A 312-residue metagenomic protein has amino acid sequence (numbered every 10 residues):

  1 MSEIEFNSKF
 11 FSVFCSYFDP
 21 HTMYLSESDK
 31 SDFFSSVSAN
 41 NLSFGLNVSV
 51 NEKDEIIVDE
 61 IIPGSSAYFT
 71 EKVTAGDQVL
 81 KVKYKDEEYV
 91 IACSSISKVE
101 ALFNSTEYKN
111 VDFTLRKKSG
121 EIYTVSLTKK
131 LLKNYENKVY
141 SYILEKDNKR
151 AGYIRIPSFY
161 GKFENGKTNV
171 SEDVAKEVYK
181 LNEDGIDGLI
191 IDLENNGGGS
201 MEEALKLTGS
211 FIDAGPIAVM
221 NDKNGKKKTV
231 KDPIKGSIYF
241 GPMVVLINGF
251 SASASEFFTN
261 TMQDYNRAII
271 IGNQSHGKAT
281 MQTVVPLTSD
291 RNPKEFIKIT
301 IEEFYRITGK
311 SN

Functional and structural regions predicted by a protein language model:
M1-K9, V13-P20: Terminal targeting/pro-maturation regions of precursor/exported proteins
K9-F11, C15, A75, G188-I190: GHKL-family ATPase ATP-binding module
T22-N41, V50, I57-I62, S66-Y68 (+3 more regions): Cleft-lining beta-strand/loop regions that shape enzyme active-site pockets
S43-G45: Structural detector of coil-to-beta-strand junctions
G76-Q78, K310: Structural motif
S251-S253, E295-N312: Metal-dependent DNA phosphodiester-chemistry modules and their immediately adjacent helices/loops in DNA-processing
